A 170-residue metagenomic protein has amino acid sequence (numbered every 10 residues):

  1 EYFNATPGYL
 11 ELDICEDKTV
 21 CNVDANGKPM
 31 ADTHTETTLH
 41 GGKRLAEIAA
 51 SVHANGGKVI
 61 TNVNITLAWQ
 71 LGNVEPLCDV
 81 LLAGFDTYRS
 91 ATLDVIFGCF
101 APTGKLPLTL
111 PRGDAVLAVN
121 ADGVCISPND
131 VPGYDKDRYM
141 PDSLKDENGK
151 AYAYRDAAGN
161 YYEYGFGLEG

Functional and structural regions predicted by a protein language model:
E1-G170: C-terminal non-catalytic regions of proteins with extracellular/luminal or membrane-system context
